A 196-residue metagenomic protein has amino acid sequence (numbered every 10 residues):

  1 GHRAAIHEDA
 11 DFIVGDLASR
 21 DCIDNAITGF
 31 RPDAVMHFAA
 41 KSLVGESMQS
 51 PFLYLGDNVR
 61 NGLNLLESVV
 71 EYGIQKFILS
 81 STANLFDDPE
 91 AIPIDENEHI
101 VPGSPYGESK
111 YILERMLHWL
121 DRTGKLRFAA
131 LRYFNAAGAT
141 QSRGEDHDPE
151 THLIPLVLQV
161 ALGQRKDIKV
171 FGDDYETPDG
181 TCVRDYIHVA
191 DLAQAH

Functional and structural regions predicted by a protein language model:
G1-A137: N-terminal Rossmann-like NAD(P)+-binding domain of SDR-like oxidoreductases, especially those catalyzing
N58, Y106-K110, L158, D191-H196: Repeat-unit-sized solenoid/scaffold elements
M116-Q194: NAD(P)-dependent short-chain dehydrogenase/reductase
